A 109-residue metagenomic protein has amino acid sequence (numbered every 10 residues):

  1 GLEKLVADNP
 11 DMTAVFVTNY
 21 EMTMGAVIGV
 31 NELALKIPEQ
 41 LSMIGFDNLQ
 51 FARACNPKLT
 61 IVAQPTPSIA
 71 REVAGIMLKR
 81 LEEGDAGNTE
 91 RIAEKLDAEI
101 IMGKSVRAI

Functional and structural regions predicted by a protein language model:
E3-I109: Flexible loop/turn connectors
